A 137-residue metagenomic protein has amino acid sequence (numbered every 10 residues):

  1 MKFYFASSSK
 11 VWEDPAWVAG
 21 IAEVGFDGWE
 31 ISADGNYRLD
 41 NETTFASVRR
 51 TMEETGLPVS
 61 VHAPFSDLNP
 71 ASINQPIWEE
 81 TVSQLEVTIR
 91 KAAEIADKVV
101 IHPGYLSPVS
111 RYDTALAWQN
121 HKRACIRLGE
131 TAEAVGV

Functional and structural regions predicted by a protein language model:
M1-V87: N-terminal pre-domain/capping segments
A71-V137: Active-site acidic/histidine proton-transfer and metal-coordination neighborhood in alpha/beta enzyme cores
